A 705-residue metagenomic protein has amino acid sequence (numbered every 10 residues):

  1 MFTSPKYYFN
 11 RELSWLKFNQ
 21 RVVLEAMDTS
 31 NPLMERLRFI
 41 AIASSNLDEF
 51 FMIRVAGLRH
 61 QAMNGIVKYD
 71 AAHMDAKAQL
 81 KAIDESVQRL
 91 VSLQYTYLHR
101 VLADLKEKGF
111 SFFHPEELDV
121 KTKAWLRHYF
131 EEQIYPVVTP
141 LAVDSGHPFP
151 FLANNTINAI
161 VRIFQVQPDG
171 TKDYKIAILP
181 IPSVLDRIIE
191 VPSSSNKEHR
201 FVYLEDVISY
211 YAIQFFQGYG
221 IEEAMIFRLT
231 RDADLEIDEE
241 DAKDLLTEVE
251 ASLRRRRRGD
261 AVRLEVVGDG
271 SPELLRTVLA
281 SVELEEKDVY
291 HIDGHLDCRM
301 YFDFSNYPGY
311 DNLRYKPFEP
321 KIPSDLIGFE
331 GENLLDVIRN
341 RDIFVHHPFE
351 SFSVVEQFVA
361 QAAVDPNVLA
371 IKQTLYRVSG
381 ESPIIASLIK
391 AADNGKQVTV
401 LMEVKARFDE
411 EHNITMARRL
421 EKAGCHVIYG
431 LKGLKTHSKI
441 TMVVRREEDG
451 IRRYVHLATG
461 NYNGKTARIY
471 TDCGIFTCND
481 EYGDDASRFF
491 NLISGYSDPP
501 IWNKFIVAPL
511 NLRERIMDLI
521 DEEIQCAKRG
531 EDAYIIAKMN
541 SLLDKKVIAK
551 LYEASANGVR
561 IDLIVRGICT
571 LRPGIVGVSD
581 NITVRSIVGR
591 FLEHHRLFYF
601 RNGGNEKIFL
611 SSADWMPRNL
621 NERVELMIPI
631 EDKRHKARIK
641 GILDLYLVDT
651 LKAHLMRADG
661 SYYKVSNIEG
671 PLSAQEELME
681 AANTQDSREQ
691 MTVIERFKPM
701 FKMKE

Functional and structural regions predicted by a protein language model:
M1-I535, E553, N557, C569-E705: N-terminal localization/anchoring segments of enzymes in phospholipid and broader phosphate metabolism
N540: Cofactor-pocket helix-loop regions in the catalytic cores of large enzyme subunits
K545-Y552: Glycine/threonine-rich ATP-lid/beta-loop region of ATP-binding domains
R560-I564: Hydrophobic alpha/beta core scaffold segments
